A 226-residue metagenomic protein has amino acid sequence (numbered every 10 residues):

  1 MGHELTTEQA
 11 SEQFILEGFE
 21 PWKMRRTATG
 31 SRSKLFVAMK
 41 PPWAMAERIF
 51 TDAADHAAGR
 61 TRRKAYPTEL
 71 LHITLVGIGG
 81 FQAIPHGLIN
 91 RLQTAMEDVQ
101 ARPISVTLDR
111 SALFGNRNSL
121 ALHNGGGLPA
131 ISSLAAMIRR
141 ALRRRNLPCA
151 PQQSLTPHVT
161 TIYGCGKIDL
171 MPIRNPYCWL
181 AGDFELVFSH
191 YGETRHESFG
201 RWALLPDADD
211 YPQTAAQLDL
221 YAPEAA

Functional and structural regions predicted by a protein language model:
M1-A226: Histidine-dependent nucleotide/RNA phosphoesterase domain, centered on the 2H-phosphoesterase fold with its duplicated
